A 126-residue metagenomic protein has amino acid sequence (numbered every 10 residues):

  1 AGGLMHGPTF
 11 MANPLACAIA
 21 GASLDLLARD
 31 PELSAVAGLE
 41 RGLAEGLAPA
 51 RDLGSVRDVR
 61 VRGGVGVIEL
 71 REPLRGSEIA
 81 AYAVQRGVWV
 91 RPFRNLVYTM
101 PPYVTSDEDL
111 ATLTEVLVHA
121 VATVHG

Functional and structural regions predicted by a protein language model:
A1-G126: Conserved N-terminal phosphate-binding loop of PLP-dependent enzymes in the Aspartate aminotransferase
